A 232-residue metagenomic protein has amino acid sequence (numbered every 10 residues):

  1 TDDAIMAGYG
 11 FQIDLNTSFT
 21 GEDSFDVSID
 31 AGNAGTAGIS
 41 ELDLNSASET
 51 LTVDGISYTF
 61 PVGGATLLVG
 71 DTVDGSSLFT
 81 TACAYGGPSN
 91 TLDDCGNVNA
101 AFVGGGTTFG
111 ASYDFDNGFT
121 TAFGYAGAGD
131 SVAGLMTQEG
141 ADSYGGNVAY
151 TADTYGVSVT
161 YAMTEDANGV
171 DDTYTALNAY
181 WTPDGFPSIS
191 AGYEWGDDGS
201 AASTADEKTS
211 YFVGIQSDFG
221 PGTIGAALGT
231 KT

Functional and structural regions predicted by a protein language model:
T1-D74, S89, D93-Y125, D130 (+2 more regions): Beta-barrel outer-membrane channel/assembly domains of diderm bacteria
F79-C83: Outer-membrane beta-barrel and related beta-rich outer-membrane complex signature in Gram-negative bacteria
L135-M136: Alpha-helix capping and helix-loop boundary segments enriched in small/acidic/polar residues
